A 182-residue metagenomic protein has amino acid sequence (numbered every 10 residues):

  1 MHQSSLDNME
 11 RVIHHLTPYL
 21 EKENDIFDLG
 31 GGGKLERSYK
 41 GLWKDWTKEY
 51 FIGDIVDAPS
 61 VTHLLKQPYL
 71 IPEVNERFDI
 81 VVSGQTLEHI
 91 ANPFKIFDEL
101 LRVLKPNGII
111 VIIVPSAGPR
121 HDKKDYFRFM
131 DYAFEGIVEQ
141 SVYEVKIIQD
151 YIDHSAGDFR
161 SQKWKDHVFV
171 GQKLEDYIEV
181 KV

Functional and structural regions predicted by a protein language model:
M1-E21: Class I SAM-dependent methyltransferase Rossmann-like catalytic core, especially the SAM/SAH-binding loop
Q3, L87, D158: Charge-dense, low-complexity intrinsically disordered segments
S4-N8, D28-G33, G41-K44, P59 (+2 more regions): A short linear-motif detector with a strong N-terminal bias
D7-V12, K34, K95, F129: Short, conserved clusters of charged catalytic residues that mark active-site and nucleotide-handling motifs
I13-T17, Y39-G41, E135: Short amphipathic alpha-helical segments and helix-helix/interface helices
N24-P119, Y132: Conserved SAM-binding loop
A91-K105, I109-V182: S-adenosyl-L-methionine-dependent methyltransferase catalytic module, highlighting the catalytic core
